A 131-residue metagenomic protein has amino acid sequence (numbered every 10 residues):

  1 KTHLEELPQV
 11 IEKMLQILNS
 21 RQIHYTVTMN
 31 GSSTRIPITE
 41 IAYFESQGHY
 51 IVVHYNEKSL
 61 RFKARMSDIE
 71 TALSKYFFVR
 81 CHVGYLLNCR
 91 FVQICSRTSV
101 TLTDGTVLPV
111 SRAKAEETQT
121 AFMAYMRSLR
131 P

Functional and structural regions predicted by a protein language model:
H3: Receiver (REC) domain switch/active-site region of two-component response regulators
E6-V110: Conserved binding/recognition cores within well-folded domains
I69, T118-A121: Hydrophobic side chains in well-ordered alpha-helices of soluble proteins
P109, E116-E117: C-terminal structural segments of small proteins and small subunits
F122-P131: Short, charged, intrinsically disordered terminal tails
